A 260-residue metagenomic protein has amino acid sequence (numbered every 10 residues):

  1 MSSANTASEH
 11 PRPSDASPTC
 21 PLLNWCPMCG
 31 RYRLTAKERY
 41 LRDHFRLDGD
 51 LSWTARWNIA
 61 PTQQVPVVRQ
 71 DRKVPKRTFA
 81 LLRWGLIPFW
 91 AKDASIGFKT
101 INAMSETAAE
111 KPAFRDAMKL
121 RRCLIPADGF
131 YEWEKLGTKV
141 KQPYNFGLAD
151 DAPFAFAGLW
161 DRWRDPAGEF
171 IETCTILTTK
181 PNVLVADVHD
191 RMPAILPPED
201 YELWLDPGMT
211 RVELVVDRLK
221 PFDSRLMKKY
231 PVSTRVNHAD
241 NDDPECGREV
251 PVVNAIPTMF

Functional and structural regions predicted by a protein language model:
M1-A7: N-terminal acidic, proline/glycine-rich, low-complexity intrinsically disordered segments
S3, S14-F260: Short linear sequence motif anchored by a di-proline
